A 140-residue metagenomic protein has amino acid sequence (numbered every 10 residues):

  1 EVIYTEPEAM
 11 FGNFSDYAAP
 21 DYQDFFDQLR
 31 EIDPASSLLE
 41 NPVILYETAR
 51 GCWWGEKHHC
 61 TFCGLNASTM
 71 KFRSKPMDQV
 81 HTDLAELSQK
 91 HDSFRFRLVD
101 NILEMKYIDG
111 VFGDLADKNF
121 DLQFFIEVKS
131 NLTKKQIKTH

Functional and structural regions predicted by a protein language model:
E1-S74, D78: Acidic, low-complexity intrinsically disordered segments
M77, H81-H140: Conserved SAM/AdoMet-binding glycine-rich loop
